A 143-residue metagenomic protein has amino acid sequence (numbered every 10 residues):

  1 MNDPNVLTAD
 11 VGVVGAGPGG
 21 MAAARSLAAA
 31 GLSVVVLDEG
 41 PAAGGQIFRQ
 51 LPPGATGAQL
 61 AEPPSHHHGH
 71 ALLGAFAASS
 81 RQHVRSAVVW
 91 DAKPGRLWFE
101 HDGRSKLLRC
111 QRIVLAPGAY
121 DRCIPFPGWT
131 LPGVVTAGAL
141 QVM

Functional and structural regions predicted by a protein language model:
M1-V14, H68-M143: FAD-binding core/adjacent interface of flavoenzyme oxidoreductases
A9-A71: Beta1-alpha1 glycine-rich phosphate/pyrophosphate-binding loop at the start of Rossmann-like nucleotide-binding domains
